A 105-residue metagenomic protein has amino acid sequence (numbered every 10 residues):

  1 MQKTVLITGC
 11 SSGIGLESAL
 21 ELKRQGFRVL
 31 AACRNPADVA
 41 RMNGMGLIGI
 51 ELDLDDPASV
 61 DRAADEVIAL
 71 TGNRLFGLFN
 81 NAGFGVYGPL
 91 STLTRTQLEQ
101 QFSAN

Functional and structural regions predicted by a protein language model:
T8, L75-G83: Rossmann-fold scaffold of SDR-type NAD(P)-dependent oxidoreductases
S11-S12: Conserved glycine-rich cofactor-binding loop
G15-L16: N-terminal Rossmann-fold NAD(P) dinucleotide-binding loop
L22: Aromatic pocket-lining residues of Rossmann-like dinucleotide-binding sites
Q25-A40: Conserved glycine-rich Rossmann-like NAD(P)H-binding loop of the short-chain dehydrogenase/reductase
I50-L52, G88: Cofactor-binding loops of NAD(P)H-dependent oxidoreductases, dominated by short-chain dehydrogenase/reductases
L52-R62, R95-T96: The beta1-alpha1 cofactor-binding region of Rossmann-like NAD(H)/NADP(H)-dependent oxidoreductases
P89-L90, Q97-F102: Substrate-binding pocket helix/loop in short-chain dehydrogenase/reductase
